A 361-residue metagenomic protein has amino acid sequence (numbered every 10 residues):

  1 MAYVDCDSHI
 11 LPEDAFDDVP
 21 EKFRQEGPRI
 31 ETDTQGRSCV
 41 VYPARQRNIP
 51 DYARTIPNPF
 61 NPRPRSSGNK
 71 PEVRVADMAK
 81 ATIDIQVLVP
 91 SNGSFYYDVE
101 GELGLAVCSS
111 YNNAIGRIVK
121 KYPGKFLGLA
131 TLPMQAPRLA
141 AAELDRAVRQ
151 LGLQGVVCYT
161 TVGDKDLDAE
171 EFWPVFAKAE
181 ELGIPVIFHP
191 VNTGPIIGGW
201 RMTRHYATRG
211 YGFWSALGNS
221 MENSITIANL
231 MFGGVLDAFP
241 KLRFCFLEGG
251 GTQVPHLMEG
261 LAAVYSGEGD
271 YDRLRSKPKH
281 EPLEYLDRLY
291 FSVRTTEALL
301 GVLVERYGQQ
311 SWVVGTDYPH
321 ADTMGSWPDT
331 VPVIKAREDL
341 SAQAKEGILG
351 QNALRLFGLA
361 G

Functional and structural regions predicted by a protein language model:
M1-V4, P12-I85, N113-K121, A142-R146 (+7 more regions): Mid-to-C-terminal alpha-helical segments outside catalytic/metal-binding sites
V4-C6, Q86-L88, L127-A130, V156-C158 (+4 more regions): Hydrophobic faces of well-ordered beta-strands that scaffold small-molecule active sites in alpha/beta enzyme cores
S8-I10, L132-A136, V162, G250 (+1 more regions): Short, flexible loop/turn elements at secondary-structure junctions
F16-I30, E102-A106, A140, I196-A207 (+1 more regions): Aromatic- and acidic-residue-enriched segments that line the glycan-binding/catalytic groove of carbohydrate-active
F60-N61, L217-T226, G269-G301: Aromatic-anchored helix/helix-loop segment that forms the rim or "lid" of small-molecule/cofactor binding pockets
N69, A81-T226, G233: Active-site gating/metal-coordination segments in enzymes
L151-G155, E180-P185, F239-L242, Y285-D287 (+1 more regions): Glycine-enriched alpha-helix->loop->beta-strand junction motifs that scaffold or abut catalytic
P190-G194, M231-P282: Aromatic-lined glycan-binding groove of carbohydrate-active enzymes
